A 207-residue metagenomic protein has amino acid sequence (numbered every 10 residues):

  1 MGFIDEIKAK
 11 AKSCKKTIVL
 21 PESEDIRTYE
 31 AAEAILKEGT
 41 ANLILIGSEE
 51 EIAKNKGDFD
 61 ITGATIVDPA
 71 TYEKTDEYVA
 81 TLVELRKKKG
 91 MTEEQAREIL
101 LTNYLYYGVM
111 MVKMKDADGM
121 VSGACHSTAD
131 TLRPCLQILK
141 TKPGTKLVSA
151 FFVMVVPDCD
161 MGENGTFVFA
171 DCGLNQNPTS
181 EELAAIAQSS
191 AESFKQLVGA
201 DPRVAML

Functional and structural regions predicted by a protein language model:
M1-L207: Anion-binding alpha/beta catalytic cores of soluble intermediary-metabolism enzymes, centered on
